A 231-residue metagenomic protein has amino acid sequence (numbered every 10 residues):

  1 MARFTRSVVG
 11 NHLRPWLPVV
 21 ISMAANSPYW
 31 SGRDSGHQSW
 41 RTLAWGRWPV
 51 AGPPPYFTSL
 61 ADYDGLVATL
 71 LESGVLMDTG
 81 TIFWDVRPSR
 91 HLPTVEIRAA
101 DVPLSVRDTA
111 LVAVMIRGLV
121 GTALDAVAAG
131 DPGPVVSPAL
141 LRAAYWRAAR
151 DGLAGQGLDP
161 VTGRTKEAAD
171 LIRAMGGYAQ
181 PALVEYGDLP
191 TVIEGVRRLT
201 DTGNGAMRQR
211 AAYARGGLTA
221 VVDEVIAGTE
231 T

Functional and structural regions predicted by a protein language model:
M1-I21, L104-G118: Helical (often loop-to-helix) elements that flank the catalytic cores of nucleotide-handling enzymes
V8-P54, T58-S59: Metal-dependent DNA replication initiation modules
W40-T231: C-terminal accessory/tail domains of diverse enzymes
